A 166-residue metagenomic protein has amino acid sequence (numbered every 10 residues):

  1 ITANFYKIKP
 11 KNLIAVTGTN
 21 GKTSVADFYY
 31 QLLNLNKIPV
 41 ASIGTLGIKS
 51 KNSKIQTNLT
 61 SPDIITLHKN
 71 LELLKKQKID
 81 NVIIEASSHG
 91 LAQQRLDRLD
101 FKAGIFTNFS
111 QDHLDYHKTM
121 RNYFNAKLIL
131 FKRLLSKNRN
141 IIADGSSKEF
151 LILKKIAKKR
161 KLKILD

Functional and structural regions predicted by a protein language model:
I1, V16, I43, L67 (+4 more regions): Residue-level signal for inorganic ion chemistry
I1-A15, S24-A41: Short, basic phosphate-binding NTP loop
L13, V40-A41, N81-V82, L162-I164: Hydrophobic anchor at the start of a short beta-strand that flanks the dinucleotide cofactor-binding loop
K37-N52, S87: Short beta-strand-centered segment that lines the nucleotide-binding/catalytic pocket of NTP-utilizing
K54-I64, D112-H117: Flexible beta-alpha connector loops of hexameric P-loop NTPases
N58-S87: Conserved nucleotide-sensing/catalytic segment adjacent to the nucleotide-binding pocket in NTP-handling enzymes
Q77-D80, F101-D166: Acidic, Mg2+-coordinating active-site environments of NTP-dependent enzymes
H89-D97: Conserved helix/coil segment N-terminal to the catalytic DExD/H
